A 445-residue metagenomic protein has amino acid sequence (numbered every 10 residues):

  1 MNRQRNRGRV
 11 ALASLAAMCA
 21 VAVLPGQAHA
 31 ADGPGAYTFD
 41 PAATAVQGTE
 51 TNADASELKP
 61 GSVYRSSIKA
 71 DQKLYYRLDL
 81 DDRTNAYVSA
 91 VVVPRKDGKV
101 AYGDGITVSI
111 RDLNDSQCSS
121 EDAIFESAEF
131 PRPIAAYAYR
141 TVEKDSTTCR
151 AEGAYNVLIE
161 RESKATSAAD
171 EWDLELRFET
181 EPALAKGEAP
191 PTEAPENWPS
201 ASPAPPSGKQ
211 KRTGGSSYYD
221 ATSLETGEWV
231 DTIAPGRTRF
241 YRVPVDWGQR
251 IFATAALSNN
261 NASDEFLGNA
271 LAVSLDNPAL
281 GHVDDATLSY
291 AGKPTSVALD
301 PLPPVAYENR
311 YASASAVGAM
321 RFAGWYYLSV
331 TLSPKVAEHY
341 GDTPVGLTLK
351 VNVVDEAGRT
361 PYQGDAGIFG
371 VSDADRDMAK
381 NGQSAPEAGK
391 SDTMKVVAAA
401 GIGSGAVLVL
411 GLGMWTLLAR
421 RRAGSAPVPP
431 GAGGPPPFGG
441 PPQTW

Functional and structural regions predicted by a protein language model:
M1-A31, S404-T416: Secretory targeting and sorting signals
N2-R5, A28-L74, K96, C118-R132 (+6 more regions): Non-catalytic extracellular/lumenal accessory regions of secreted precursors
I68-A70, L74-A86, D145-R150, I233-P235 (+2 more regions): Extracellular and analogous surface-interaction loops
T84-A86, V142-T166, Q249-I251, V317-K335: Noncatalytic modules at the cell exterior or secretory-pathway interfaces, chiefly beta-strand-rich lectin/adhesion
N85-D97, I251-N260: A short beta-strand element within beta-rich, extracytoplasmic domains of secreted/secretory-pathway proteins
G98-Y137, L267-P303: Surface-exposed beta-strand/loop patches in noncatalytic accessory domains and peripheral targeting/linker segments
F240-V396: Membrane-proximal extracellular "stem/stalk" segments of glycoproteins immediately N-terminal to a transmembrane helix
N381-W445: Hydrophobic single-pass membrane-targeting/anchoring helices
